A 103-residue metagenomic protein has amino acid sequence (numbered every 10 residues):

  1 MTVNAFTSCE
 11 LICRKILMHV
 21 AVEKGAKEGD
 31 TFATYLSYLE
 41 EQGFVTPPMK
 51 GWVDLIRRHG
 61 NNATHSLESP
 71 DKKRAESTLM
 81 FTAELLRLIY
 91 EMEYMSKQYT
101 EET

Functional and structural regions predicted by a protein language model:
M1-S37: Extended interfacial segments that mediate partner engagement and assembly in macromolecular machines
T2-V3, Q42, S66: Charged, alpha-helical scaffolding/interaction elements associated with membrane systems
V3-T7, P47, S69: Short, solvent-exposed segments of well-ordered alpha helices
V22-H59: Short, charged amphipathic alpha-helical segments flanked by flexible coils
G51-R58, N62-T103: Charge-enriched, short contiguous segments at helix-coil
